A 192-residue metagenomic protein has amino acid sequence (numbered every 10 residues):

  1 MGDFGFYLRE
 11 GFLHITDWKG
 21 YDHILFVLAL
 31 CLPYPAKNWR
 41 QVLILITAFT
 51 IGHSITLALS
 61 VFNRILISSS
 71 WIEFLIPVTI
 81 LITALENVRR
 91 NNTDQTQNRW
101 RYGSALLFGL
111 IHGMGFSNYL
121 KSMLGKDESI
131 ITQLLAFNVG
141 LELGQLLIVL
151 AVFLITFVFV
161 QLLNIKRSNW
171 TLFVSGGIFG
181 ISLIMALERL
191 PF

Functional and structural regions predicted by a protein language model:
M1-I24, T93-Q97, A186-F192: Histidine-/acidic- and/or cysteine-rich, low-complexity loops and terminal segments associated with membrane
F6, L57-F74, N118-N138, L147 (+1 more regions): Interfacial helix-loop-helix junctions of multi-pass membrane proteins
E10-S60, R64: Juxtamembrane transmembrane-helix termini in multi-pass membrane transport proteins
H23, H53, L81, H112 (+2 more regions): Divalent metal-coordination and catalytic microenvironments
I24-R40, N63, L85-N87, M123-L124 (+1 more regions): Membrane-interfacial alpha-helical segments at the cytosolic side of multi-pass membrane proteins
A29, T171-R189: Final/C-terminal transmembrane alpha-helix of multipass membrane proteins
Q41-D94: Membrane helix-loop-helix hairpins that form the core translocation module of multi-pass transporters
R64-S68, N91-T96, I155-F173: Membrane interface segments of multi-pass transport proteins and intramembrane proteases
